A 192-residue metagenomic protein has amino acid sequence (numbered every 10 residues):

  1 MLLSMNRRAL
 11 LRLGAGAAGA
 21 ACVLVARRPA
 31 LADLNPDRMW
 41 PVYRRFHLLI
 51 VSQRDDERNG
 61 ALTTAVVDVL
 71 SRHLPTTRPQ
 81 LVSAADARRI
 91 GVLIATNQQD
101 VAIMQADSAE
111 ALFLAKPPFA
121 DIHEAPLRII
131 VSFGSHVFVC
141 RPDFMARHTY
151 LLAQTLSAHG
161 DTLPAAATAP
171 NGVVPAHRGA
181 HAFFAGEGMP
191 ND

Functional and structural regions predicted by a protein language model:
L2-L3, A9-L31: N-terminal export signals
L31-L49, A185-D192: Immediate post-signal peptide segment of exported/extracytoplasmic ligand-binding proteins
R44-D56, P79: Short, well-ordered beta-strand elements
S52, I130-H148: A bilobed periplasmic-binding-protein/Venus flytrap-type ligand-binding module shared by bacterial periplasmic
N59-P75: Short, polar/charged alpha-helical segment
P75-V92: Short helix-initiation/N-cap motifs at beta->coil->alpha
D100-D121: A ligand-binding cleft/hinge motif common to bilobed small-molecule-binding domains
D161-D192: An extracytoplasmic/periplasmic, membrane-proximal ligand-sensing/linker region
